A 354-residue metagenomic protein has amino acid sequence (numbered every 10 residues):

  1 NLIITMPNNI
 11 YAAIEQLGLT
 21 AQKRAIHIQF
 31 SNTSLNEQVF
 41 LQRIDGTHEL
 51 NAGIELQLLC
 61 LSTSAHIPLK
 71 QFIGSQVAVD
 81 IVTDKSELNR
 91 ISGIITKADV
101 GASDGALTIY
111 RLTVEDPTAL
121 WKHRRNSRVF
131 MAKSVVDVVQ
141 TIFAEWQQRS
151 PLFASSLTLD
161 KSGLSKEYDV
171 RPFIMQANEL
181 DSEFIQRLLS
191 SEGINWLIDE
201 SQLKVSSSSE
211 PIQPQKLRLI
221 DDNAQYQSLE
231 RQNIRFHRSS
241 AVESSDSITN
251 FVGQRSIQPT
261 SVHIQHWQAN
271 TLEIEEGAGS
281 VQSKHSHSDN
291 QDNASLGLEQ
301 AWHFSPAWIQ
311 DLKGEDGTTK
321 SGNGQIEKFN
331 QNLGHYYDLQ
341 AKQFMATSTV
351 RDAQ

Functional and structural regions predicted by a protein language model:
L2-Q354: Amphipathic alpha-helical and helix-coil boundary elements used as assembly and membrane-proximal scaffolds
